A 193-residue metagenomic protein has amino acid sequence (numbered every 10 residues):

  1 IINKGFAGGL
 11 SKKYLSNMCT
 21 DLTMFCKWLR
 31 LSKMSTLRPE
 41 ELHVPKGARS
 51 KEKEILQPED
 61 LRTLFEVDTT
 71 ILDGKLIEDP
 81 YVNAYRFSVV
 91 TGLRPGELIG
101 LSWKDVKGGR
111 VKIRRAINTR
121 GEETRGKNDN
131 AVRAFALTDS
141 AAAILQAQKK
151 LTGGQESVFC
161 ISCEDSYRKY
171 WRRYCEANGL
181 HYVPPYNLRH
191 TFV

Functional and structural regions predicted by a protein language model:
I1, T63-F65, L145-Q146: A structural signal for short hydrophobic/aromatic patches embedded in well-ordered alpha helices
I1-N3, L10-L29, L137, Y167: Non-catalytic DNA-binding core/recognition domains of DNA-processing enzymes
I1-N3, T36-E40, E52-K53, V158-S162 (+1 more regions): A Lys/Arg-rich helix-loop hairpin that forms a DNA/phosphate-binding surface
G9-K12, S16-M18, L31-P95, I99 (+3 more regions): Basic, Lys/Arg- and aromatic-enriched nucleic-acid-binding interface segment
L22-C26, L98, W171-R172, P185-V193: Short, basic/aromatic-rich helical patch in the C-terminal catalytic core of site-specific tyrosine
D79-V82, S162-Y167, H181-V193: Short basic/aromatic active-site micro-motif
G100-A147: Conserved tyrosine-mediated DNA breakage-rejoining catalytic core shared by Y-recombinases
L137-H181: Active-site/catalytic core of tyrosine-dependent DNA strand-transfer enzymes
